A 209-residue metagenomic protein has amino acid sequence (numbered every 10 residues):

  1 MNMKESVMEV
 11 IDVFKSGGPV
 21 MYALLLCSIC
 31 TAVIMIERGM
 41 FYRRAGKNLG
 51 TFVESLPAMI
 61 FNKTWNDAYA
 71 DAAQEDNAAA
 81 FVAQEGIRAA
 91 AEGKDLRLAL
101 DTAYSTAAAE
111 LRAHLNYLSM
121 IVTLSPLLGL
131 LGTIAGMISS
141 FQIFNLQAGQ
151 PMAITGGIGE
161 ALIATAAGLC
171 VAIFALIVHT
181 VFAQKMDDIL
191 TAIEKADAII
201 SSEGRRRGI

Functional and structural regions predicted by a protein language model:
N2-T51, V178: Hydrophobic membrane-targeting segments
M8-G17, D101-S125, P151-I163: Alpha-helical membrane-interface segments at transmembrane helix boundaries
G18, A32, A68, A83 (+3 more regions): Residue-level signature of catalytic and energy-coupling elements of molecular machines, predominantly ATP/GTP-dependent
A23-I36, I121, S125-L131, A167-V171: Lipid-exposed faces of alpha-helical membrane segments in multi-pass integral membrane proteins
K47-L131, A135-L146, V178-I209: Predominantly long cytosolic amphipathic alpha-helical stalk/bundle segments
G159-I177: Hydrophobic alpha-helical transmembrane segments of polytopic membrane proteins
